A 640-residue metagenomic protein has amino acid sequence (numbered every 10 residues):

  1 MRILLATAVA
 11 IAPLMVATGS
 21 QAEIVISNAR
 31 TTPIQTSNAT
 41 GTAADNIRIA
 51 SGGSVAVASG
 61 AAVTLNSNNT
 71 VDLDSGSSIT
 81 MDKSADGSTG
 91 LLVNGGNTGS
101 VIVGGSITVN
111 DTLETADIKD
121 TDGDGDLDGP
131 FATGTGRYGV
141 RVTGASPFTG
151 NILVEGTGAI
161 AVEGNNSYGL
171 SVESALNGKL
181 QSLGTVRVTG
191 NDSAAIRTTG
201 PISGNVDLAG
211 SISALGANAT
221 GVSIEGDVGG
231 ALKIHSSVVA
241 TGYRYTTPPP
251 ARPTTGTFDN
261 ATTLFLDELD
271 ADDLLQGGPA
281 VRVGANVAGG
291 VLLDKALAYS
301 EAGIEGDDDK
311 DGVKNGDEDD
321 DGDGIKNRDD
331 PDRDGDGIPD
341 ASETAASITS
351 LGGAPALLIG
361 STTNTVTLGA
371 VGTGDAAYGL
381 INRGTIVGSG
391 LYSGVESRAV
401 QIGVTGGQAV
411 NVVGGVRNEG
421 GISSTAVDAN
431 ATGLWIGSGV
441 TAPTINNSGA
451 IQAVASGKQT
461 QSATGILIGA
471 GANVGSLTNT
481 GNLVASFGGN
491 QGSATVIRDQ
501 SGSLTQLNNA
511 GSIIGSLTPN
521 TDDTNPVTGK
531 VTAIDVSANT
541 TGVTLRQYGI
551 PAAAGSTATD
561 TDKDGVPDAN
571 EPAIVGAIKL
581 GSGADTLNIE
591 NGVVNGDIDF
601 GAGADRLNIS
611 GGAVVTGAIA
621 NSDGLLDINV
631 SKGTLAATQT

Functional and structural regions predicted by a protein language model:
M1-A22: Gram-negative bacterial Sec-dependent N-terminal signal peptides
E23-V25, T32-S51, V55, L65-G306 (+5 more regions): Surface-exposed loop/turn motifs in large extracellular/passenger domains
A56-G60: Beta-strand-rich domains and repeat architectures in extracellular enzymes and scaffolds, especially beta-propellers
